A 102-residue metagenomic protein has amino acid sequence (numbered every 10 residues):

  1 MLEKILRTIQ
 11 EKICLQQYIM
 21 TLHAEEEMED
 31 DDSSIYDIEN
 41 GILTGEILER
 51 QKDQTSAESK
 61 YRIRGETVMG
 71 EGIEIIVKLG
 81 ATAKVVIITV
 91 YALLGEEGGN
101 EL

Functional and structural regions predicted by a protein language model:
M1-L102: Ribonuclease/tRNase effector modules and their secretory precursors
